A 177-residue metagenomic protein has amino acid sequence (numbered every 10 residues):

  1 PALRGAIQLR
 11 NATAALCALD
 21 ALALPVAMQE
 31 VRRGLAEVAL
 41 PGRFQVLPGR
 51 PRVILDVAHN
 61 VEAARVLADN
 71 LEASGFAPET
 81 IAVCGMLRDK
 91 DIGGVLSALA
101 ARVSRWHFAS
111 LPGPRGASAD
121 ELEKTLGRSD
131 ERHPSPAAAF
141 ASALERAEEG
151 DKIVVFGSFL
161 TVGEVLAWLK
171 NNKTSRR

Functional and structural regions predicted by a protein language model:
P1-R105: Nucleotide phosphate-binding/pyrophosphate-handling subdomain across enzymes that bind or process nucleotide phosphates
D20-A21, R52-L55, V61, G93-V154: C-terminal helical cap/extension that packs against the catalytic core of soluble nucleotide-cofactor enzymes
S158: Active-site-proximal loop/hinge segments that shape catalytic or ion-binding/gating pockets
T161-G163: Short, active-site-adjacent cap segments at secondary-structure transitions
K170-R177: Acidic, low-complexity terminal tails and accessory targeting/binding regions of phosphate-metabolizing enzymes
